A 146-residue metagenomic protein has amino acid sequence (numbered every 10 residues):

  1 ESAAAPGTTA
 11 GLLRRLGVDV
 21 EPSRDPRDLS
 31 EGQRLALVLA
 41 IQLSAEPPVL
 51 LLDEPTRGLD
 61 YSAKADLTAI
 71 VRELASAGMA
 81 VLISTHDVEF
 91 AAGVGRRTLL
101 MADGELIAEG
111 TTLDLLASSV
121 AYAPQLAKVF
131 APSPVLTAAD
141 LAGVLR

Functional and structural regions predicted by a protein language model:
D25-L29: Conserved ABC ATPase signature
E54-P55: Walker B catalytic motif
D60: ABC-family nucleotide-binding domains
T85-H86: H-loop/switch region of ABC-family ATPase nucleotide-binding domains
A91-G93: A short, surface-exposed alpha-helical micro-motif characterized by mixed small hydrophobic and charged/polar residues
E105-A127: Conserved beta-strand-loop-alpha-helix hinge in the C-terminal portion of ABC ATPase nucleotide-binding domains
Y122-R146: ABC ATPase nucleotide-binding domains
